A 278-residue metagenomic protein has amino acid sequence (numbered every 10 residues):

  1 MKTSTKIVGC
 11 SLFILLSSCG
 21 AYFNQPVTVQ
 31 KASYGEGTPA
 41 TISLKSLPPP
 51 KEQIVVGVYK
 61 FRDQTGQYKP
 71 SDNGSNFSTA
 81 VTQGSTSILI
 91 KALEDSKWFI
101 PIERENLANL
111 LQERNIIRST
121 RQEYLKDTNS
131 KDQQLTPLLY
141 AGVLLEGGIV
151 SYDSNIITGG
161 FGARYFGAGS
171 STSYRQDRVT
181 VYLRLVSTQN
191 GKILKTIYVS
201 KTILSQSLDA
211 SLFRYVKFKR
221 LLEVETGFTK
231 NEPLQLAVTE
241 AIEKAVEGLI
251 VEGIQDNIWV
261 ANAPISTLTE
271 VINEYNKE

Functional and structural regions predicted by a protein language model:
M1, P39-S43, N129-K131: Short alpha-helical segments and helix-capping/turn motifs at coil-helix boundaries
M1-V8: Bacterial N-terminal signal peptides that target proteins for export
G9-F13: Hydrophobic helical h-region of N-terminal Sec-dependent signal peptides in bacterial secretory/periplasmic proteins
L15-S18: C-terminal motif of bacterial Sec signal peptides marking the signal peptidase cleavage site
G20-E52, D153, G160-F161, T172-E278: C-terminal/domain-edge helix-coil "capping" segments
I54-V55, Y59-N155, R178, R184-K195: N-terminal segment of the mature soluble domain
D72-G74, G159-G167: "Short basic amphipathic alpha-helical interaction patches in structured regions
D132, G167-S171: Extracellular loop and loop/strand-boundary signature of outer-membrane beta-barrel proteins
